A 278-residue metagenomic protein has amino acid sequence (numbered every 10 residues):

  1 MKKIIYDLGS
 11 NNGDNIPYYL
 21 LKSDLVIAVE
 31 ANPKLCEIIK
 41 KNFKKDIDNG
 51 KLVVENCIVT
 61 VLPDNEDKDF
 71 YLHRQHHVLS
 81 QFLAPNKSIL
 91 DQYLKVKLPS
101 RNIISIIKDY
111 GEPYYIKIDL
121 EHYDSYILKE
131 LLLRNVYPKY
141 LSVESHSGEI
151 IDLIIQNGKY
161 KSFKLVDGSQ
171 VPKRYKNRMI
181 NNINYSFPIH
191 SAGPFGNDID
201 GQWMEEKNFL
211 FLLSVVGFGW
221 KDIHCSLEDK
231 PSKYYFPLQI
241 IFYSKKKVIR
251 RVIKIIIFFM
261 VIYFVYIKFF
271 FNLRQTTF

Functional and structural regions predicted by a protein language model:
M1-N65, S145-S147: SAM cofactor-binding core of SAM-dependent methyltransferases, primarily the Rossmann-like beta-alpha-beta module
K3-I4, Y18, K22-L25, I104-K254 (+1 more regions): Conserved acidic-Pro-Pro-aromatic motif
P33, H76, R101, E121-H122: Alpha-helix N-cap/helix-start capping motif
K44-D46, F70-Q75, R134-N135, G158: Short, hinge-like loop/turn segments at secondary-structure boundaries
D46-V53, Y93-L94, E112, Y137: A short helix-to-beta-strand connector/capping loop
C57, R101, I118: Cofactor-binding loops of NAD(P)H-dependent oxidoreductases, dominated by short-chain dehydrogenase/reductases
T60-R101, S105, Y110, I183-S186 (+1 more regions): Glycine-rich adenosyl-binding loop in Rossmann-like folds that engage adenosine-containing cofactors
